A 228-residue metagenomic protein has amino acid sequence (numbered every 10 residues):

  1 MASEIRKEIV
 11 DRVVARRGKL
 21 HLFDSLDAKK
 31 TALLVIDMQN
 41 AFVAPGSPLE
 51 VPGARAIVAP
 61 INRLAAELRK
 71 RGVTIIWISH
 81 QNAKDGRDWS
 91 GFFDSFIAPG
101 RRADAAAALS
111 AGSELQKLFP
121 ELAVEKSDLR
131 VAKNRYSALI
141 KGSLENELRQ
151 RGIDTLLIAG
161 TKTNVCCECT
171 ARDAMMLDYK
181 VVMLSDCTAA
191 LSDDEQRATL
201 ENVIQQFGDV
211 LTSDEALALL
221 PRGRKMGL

Functional and structural regions predicted by a protein language model:
M1-A32, A66-R71, N82-A83, S95-L228: Active-site-adjacent betaalpha module
F23, G46-G53, L156-L157: Surface-exposed cleft-lining segments at the edges of enzyme active sites
K29, S47-W77: A short alpha/beta connector and helix-capping loop motif
A32-F42: Acidic-leg catalytic submotif of subtilisin-like serine proteases
A41-A44, G86-R87: Short acidic/His/Gly/Ser-rich catalytic and metal-binding motifs that mark active-site loops of diverse hydrolases
D88-F96: Short, flexible, mixed-charge acidic loops at enzyme active sites
